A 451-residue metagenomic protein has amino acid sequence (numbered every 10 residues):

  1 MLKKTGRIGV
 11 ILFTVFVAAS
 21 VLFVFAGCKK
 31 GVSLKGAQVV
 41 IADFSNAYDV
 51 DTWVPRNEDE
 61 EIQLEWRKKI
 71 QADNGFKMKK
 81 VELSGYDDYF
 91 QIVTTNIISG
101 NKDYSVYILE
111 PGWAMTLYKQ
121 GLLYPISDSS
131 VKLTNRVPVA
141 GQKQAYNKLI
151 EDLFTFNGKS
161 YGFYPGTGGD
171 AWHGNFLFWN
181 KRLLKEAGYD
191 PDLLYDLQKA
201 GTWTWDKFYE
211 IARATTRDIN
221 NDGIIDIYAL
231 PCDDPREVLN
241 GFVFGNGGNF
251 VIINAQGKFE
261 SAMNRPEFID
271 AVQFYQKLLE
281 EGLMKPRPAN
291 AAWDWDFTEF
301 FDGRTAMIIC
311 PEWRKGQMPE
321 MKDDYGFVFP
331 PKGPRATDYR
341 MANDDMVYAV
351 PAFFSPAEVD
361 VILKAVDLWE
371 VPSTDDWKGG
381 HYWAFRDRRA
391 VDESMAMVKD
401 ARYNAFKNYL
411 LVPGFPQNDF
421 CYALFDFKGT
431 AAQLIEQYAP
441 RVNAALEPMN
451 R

Functional and structural regions predicted by a protein language model:
L2-F13, V21-Q120, A357, D376-G380 (+1 more regions): Conserved N-terminal structural module of periplasmic/extracytoplasmic solute-binding proteins
K35, V39, F44, S84-D87 (+3 more regions): Hinge/lid segment of periplasmic solute-binding proteins
L83-I92, A200-K207, R287-F301: Short helix-initiation/N-cap motifs at beta->coil->alpha
S127-A145, Q198-A200, N220, N249-D270 (+1 more regions): Short, solvent-exposed loop/beta-turn-alpha elements that line the ligand-binding surface or hinge of extracytoplasmic
G158, P319-A384: Extracytoplasmic/periplasmic substrate-recognition and gating elements
L193, D218-I227: Acidic, glycine-anchored loop motifs typical of Ca2+
W205, Y209-A214, F244, F250-A289: Glycine-centered hinge/linker elements that transmit conformational signals in sensory and ligand-binding systems
P351-L363, V371-R451: Conserved C-terminal helix/tail region of periplasmic/extracytoplasmic solute-binding proteins
